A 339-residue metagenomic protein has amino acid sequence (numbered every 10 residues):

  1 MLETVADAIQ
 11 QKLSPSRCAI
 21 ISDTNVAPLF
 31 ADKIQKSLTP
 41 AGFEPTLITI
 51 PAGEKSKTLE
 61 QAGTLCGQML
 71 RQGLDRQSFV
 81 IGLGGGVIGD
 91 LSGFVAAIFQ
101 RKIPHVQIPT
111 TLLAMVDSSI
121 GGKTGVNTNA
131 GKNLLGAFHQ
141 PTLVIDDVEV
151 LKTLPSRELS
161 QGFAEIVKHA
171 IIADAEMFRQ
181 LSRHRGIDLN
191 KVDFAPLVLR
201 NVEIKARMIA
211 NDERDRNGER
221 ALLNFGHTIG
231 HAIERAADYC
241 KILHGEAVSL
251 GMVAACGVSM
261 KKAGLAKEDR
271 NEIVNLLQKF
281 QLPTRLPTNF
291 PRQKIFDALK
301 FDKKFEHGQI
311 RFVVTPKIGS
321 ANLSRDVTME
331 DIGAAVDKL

Functional and structural regions predicted by a protein language model:
M1-S78: ATP/NTP phosphate-donor binding region
K12-L13, Q72-D75, I98-Q100, N127-T128 (+6 more regions): Solvent-exposed alpha-helices and their adjacent loops that cap or buttress functional pockets in soluble metabolic
L29, V87-F94, M115, H231-A232: Short glycine/serine/threonine-rich phosphate/pyrophosphate-binding segments that cradle anionic phosphate groups
L74-V106: Active-site and donor-binding regions of nucleotide-sugar-utilizing enzymes
F94-I187: A glycine/threonine-rich phosphate-anchoring loop and its flanking beta-alpha core in nucleotide/phosphate-binding
A164-I166, G264-L339: C-terminal charged capping/lid subdomain of soluble metabolic enzymes
R179-Q293: Active-site segments that bind and position negatively charged phosphate/pyrophosphate groups
